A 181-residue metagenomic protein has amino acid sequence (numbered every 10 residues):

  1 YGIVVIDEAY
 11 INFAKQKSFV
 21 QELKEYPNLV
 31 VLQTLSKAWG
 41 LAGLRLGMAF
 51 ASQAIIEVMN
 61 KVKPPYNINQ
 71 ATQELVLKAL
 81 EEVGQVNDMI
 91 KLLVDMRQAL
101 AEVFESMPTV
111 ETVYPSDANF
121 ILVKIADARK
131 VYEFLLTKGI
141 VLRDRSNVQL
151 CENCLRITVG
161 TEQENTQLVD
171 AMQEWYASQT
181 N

Functional and structural regions predicted by a protein language model:
Y1-V4, E8-A38: Active-site pre-lysine segment of PLP-dependent enzymes
I6, R97, G139, M172: Short amphipathic alpha-helical/adjacent loop interface patches that line ligand and macromolecule-binding sites
N28-S106, T112-V113: PLP-dependent aminotransferase class I/II
G43, D117-A118, Q149-N153: Short acidic/glycine-enriched loop/turn segments that link adjacent beta-strands
A51, V123-A126, V159-T161: Short beta-strand-to-loop capping motifs
L93-V94, F104-K138: Conserved PLP-binding catalytic core of the aspartate aminotransferase-like
T137-K138, V148-N181: PLP-dependent enzyme catalytic core of the Aspartate aminotransferase-like
